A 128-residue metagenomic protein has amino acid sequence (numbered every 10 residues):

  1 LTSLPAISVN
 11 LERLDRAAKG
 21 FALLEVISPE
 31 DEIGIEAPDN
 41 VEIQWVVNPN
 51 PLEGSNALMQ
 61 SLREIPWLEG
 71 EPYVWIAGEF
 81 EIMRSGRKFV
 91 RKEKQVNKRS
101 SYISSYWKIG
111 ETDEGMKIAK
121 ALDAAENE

Functional and structural regions predicted by a protein language model:
L1-E128: Extended, composition-driven regions rather than compact fold-specific motifs
